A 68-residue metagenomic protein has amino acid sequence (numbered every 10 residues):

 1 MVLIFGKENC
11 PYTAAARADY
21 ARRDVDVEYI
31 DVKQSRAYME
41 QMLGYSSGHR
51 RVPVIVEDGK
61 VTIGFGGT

Functional and structural regions predicted by a protein language model:
M1-V27: Local sequence-structure signature of Cys/Sec-based thiol-disulfide redox active-site neighborhoods
K7, Y12, Q41-M42, G48 (+1 more regions): Accessory recognition modules or surfaces
D26-I30, T68: Replace "small metal-dependent catalytic modules" with "small catalytic or cofactor-binding modules
D31-H49: Thioredoxin-like thiol-disulfide oxidoreductase module
E57-T68: Non-catalytic, surface beta->alpha helical segment in thiol-disulfide oxidoreductase systems
